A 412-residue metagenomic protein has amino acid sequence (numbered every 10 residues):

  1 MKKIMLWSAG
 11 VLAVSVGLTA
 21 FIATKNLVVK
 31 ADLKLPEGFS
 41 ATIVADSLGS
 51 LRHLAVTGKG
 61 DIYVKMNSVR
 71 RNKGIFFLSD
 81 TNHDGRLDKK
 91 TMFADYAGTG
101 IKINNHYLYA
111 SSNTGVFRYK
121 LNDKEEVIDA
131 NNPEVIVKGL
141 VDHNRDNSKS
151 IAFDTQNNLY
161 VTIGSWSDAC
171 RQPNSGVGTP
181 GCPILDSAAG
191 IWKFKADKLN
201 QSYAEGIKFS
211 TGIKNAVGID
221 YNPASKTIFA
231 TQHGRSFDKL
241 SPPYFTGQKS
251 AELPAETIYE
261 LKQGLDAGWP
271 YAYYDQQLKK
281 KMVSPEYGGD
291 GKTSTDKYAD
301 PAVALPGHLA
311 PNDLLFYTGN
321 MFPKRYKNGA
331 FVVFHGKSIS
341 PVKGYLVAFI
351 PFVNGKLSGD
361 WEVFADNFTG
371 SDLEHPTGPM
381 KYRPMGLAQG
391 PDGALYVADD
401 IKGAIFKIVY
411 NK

Functional and structural regions predicted by a protein language model:
T24-K34, S148, S165-A204, I213-N215 (+3 more regions): Beta-propeller domain segments
V44-L48, T91-Y96, I136-H143, I207-G212 (+3 more regions): Surface loop/turn motifs at the tips and blade-to-blade linkers of beta-strand repeat domains
L54, I101, I151, A216-I219 (+2 more regions): Hydrophobic core register within WD40 beta-propeller blades
T57-K59, I103-N105, F153-Q156, D220-S225 (+2 more regions): Residue-level detector of Asp-centered blade-edge/turn motifs that repeat once per structural unit in beta-propeller
D61-K65, Y107-A110, N158-T162, T227-T231 (+3 more regions): Conserved beta-propeller blade signature
H83-K89, E126: Acidic, glycine-anchored loop motifs typical of Ca2+
G98, N104, T114-D154: Asp-box/WD-like beta-propeller blade repeats and closely related beta-sheet repeat scaffolds
A388-K412: Blade-level signature of beta-propeller repeat domains, shared across WD40, Kelch, NHL, RCC1 and BNR/Asp-box propellers
